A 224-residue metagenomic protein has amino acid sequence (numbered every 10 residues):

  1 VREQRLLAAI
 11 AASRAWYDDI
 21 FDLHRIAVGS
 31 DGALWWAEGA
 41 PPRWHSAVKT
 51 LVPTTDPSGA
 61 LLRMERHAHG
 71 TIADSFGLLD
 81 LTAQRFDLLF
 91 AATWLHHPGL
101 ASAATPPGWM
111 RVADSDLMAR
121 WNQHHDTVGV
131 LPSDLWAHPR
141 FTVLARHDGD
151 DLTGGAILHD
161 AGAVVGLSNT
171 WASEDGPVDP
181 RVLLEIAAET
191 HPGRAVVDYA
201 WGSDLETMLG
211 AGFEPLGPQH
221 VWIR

Functional and structural regions predicted by a protein language model:
V1-R66, Q123-R140: N-terminal charged segments
R25-A27, R85-F86, F141, F213: Short glycine-aromatic motifs
K49-T55, N169-V178: A short, internal acetyl-CoA/4′-phosphopantetheine-binding micro-motif in the GNAT/acyltransferase core
L51-S115, E185-A188, G193-R224: Acyl-donor-binding surface of acyltransferase catalytic domains
D114-H124: A short, well-structured alpha-helix characteristic of acyl/acetyltransferase catalytic modules
L131-S173, G217: A conserved beta-strand-loop-helix scaffold within acyl/acetyltransferase catalytic domains
H159, D175, D179, A200: Short, contiguous, pocket-lining structural segments that sit at or immediately flank catalytic/ligand-binding sites
P180, L184: Aromatic/hydrophobic pocket-lining residues that form the small-molecule binding cavity in soluble enzyme cores
